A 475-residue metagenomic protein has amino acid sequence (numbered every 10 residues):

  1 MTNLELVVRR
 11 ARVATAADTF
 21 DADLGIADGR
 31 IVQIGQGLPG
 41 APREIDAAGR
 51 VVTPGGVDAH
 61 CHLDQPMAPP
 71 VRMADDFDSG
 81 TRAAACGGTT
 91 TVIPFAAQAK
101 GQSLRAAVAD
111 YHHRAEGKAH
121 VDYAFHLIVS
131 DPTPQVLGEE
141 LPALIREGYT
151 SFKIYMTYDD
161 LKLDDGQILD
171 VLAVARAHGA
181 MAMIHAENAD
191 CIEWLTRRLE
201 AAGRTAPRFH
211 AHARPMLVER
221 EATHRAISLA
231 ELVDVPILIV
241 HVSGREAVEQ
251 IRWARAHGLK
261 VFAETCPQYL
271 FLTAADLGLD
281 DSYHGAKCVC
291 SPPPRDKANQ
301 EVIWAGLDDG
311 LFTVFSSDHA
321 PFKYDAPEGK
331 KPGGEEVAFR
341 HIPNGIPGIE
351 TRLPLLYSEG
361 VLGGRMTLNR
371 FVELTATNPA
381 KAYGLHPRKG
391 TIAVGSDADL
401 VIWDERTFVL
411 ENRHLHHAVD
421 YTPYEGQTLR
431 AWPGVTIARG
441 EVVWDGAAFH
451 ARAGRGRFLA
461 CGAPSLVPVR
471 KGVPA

Functional and structural regions predicted by a protein language model:
M1-G55, P69: Histidine-rich, glycine-flanked metal-binding segment
A11, L24, G29, G49 (+15 more regions): Divalent metal-coordination and catalytic microenvironments
A47-K118: Metal-associated gating/positioning segment near the N- to mid-region
C61-D75, A96, A124-L137, H212-M216: Active-site mouth loops of central-metabolism enzymes
R105-V121, D170-I184: Alpha-helix-loop-beta-strand connector modules within alpha/beta enzyme cores
E139-F315: Histidine/acidic residue-rich metal-binding segments in metalloenzymes
P207-P236, Y283, K287-C288, T313-F315 (+1 more regions): His/Asp/Glu-enriched, well-ordered alpha-helical/loop segment that forms or immediately abuts the divalent-metal
G329-H341, V394-L459: C-terminal cap of metal-dependent C-N hydrolases
